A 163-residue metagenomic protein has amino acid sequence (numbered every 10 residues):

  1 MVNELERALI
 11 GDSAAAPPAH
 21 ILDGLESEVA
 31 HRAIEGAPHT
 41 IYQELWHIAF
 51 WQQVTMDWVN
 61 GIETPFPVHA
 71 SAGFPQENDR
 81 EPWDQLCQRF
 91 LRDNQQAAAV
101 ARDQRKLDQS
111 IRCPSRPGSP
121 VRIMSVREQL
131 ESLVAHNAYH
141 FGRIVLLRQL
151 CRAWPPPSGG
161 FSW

Functional and structural regions predicted by a protein language model:
L5-A15, A19-L22, S27-G73, P114-W163: Short, contiguous alpha-helical
P75-P117, R127-H136: Acidic/histidine-rich alpha-helical segments that form the ligand environment of transition-metal centers
